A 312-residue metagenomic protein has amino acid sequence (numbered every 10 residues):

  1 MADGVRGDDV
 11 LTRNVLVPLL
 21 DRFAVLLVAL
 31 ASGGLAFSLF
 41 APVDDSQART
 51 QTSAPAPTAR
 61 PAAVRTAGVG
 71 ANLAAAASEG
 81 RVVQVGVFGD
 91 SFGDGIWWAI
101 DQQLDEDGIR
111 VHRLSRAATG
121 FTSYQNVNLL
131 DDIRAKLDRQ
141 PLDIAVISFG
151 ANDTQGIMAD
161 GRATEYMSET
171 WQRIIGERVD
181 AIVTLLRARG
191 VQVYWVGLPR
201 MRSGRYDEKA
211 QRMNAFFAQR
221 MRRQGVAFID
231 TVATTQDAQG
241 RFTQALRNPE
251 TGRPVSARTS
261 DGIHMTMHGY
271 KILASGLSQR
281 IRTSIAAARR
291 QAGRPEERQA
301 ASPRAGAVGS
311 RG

Functional and structural regions predicted by a protein language model:
A2-G86, T283-G312: N-terminal secretory targeting modules
G33, R200-R311: Catalytic His-Asp segment of secreted/periplasmic serine-dependent ester chemistry enzymes
A76-E169, G306-V308: Conserved SGNH/GDSL esterase-like catalytic core that processes O-acyl groups on lipids and polysaccharides
F92, I96, I100, L129 (+9 more regions): Stable alpha-helical elements in mature extracytoplasmic
L104, L186, R220-M221, G312: A generic structural signal for well-ordered alpha-helical segments
S148-T154, M158, I182-N214, A233: Active-site segments of SGNH/GDSL-like serine hydrolases that catalyze O-acetyl group transfer/hydrolysis on lipids
Y166-G176, R258-G262: A short acidic, glycine-rich active-site loop that binds or catalyzes chemistry on phosphate/adenosine moieties
